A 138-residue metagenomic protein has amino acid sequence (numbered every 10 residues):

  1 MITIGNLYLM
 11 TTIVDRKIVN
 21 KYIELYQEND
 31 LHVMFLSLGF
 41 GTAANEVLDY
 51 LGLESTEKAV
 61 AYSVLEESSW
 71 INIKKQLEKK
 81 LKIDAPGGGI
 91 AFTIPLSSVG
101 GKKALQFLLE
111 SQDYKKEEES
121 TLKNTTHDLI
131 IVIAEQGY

Functional and structural regions predicted by a protein language model:
M1-Y138: Positively charged, small/polar-rich N-terminal and surface patches that mediate targeting and assembly and bind
